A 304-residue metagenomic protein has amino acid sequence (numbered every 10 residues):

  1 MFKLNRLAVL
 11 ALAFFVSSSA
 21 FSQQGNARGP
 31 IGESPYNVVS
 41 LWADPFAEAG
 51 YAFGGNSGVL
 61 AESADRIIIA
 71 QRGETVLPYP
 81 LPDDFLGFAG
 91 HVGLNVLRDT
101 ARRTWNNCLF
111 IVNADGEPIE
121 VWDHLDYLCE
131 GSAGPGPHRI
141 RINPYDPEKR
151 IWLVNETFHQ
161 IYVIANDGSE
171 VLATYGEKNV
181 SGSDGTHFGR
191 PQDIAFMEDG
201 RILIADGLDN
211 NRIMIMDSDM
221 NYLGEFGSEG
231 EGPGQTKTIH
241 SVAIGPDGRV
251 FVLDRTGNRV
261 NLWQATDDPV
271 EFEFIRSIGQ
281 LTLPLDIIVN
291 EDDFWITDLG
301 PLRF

Functional and structural regions predicted by a protein language model:
A8-S19: Bacterial N-terminal signal peptides
G25-A52: A short helix->beta-strand "capping" segment at the edge of beta-propeller domains
S40-A49, I119-E130, A173, N179-D184 (+2 more regions): A short beta-strand motif characteristic of beta-propeller blades
G50-S63, W105-N107, D126-P147, V180-R201 (+3 more regions): Beta-rich, blade/repeat-based domains predominating in secreted/periplasmic proteins but also intracellular
I69-R72, R102, P144, I151-E156 (+3 more regions): Conserved beta-strand positions in repeat-built beta-propeller and related beta-rich domains
E74-Y145, N179, G230: Blade-loop segments of beta-propeller domains
N106-F110, Q160-V163, N211-M214, R259-N261 (+1 more regions): A short loop-to-beta-strand structural motif that recurs across blades of beta-propeller domains
N113-E117, A165-S169, D217-N221, Q264-P269: Short loop/turn segments that connect beta-strands within beta-propeller blades
